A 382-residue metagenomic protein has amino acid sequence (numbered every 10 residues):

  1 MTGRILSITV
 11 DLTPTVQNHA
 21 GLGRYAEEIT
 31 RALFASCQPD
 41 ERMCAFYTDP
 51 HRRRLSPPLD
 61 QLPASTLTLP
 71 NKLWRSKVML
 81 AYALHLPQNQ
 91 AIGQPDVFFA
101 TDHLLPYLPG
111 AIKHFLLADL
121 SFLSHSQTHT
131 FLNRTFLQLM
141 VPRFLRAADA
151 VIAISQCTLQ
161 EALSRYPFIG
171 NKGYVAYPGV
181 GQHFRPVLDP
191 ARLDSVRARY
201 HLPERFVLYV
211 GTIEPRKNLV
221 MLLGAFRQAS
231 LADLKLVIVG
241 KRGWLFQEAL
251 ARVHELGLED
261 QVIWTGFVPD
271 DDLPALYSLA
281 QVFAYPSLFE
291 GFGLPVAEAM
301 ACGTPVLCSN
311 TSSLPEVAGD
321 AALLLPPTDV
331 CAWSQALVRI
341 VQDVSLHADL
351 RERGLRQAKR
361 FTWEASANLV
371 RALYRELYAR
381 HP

Functional and structural regions predicted by a protein language model:
M1-P382: Carbohydrate transferase catalytic cores enriched for Leloir-type hexosyltransferases
